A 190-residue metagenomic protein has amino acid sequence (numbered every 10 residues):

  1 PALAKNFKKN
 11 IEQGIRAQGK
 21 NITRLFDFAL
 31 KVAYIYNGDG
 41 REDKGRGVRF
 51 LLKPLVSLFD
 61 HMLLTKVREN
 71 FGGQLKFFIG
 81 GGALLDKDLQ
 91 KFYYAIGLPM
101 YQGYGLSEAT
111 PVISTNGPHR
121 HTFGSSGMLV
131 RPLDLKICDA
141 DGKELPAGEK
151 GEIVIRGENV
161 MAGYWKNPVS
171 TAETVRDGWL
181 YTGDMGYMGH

Functional and structural regions predicted by a protein language model:
A2-L3, N159: Glycine-rich beta-alpha junction loops
L3-H121, D134, D141-K143: Gly/Ser/Thr-rich phosphate-binding loop
T65, G124, V169: Active-site phosphate/pyrophosphate- and oxyanion-stabilizing loops and adjacent acidic/basic residues in soluble
D88-Q90, S114-G117, G127-L129, P146-G148 (+1 more regions): Active-site glycine/GP-rich loop and adjacent strand/helix microenvironment that borders small-molecule binding pockets
G127-P132, L180: Short coil-to-beta-strand transition motifs
K136, K143-G148, E152-H190: Conserved ATP-binding/catalytic segment of the ANL
